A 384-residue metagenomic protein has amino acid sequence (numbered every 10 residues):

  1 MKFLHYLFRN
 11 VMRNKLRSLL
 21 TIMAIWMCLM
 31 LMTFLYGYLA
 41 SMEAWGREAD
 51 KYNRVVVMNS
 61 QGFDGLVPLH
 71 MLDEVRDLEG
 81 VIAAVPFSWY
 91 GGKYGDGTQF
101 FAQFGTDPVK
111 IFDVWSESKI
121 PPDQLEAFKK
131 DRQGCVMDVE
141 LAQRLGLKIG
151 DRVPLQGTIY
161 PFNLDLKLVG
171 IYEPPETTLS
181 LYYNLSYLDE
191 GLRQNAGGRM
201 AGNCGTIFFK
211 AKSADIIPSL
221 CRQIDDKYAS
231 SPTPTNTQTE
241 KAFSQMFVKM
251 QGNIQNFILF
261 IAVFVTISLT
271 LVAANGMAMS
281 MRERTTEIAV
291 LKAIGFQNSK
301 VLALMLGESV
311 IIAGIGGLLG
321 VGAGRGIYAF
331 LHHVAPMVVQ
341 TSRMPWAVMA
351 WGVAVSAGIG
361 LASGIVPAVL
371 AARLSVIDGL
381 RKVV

Functional and structural regions predicted by a protein language model:
M1, L370-V384: Short cytosolic juxtamembrane segments of multi-pass membrane proteins
R13-M42, Q251-E287, V310-L319, A362: Hydrophobic alpha-helical transmembrane segments of multi-pass inner-membrane transport and secretion
W26-F104, P122-D131, Q143, G197 (+3 more regions): Hydrophobic, regular-secondary-structure patches
Y38, M42-W45, I216-L271, S280-R282 (+2 more regions): Peri-transmembrane interface segments
V55-Q61, L141-A142, V169-Y172, M200-K227 (+2 more regions): A short beta-strand structural signal in non-transmembrane regions
A83, G92, N163, K167-S219: Small-residue transmembrane helix packing/gating motifs
F87-S88, D96-D107, I120-E190: Hydrophobic secondary-structure segments that place a key small or acidic residue at a functional site
A278-S280, T286-H332, W351, V355 (+3 more regions): Transmembrane alpha-helical interface segments in multi-pass membrane proteins
